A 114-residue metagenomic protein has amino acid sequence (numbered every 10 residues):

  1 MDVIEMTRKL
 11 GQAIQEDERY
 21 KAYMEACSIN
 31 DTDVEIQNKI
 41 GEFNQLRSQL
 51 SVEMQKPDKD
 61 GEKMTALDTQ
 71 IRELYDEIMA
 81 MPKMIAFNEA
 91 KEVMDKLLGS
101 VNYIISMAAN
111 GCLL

Functional and structural regions predicted by a protein language model:
M1-V3, L114: Absolute protein N-terminus
V3, A22, N38, Q45 (+2 more regions): Long, compositionally biased intrinsically disordered regulatory segments in eukaryotic proteins
I4-I29: Short, charge-rich amphipathic alpha-helices with coiled-coil/heptad character
I29-A90: Amphipathic alpha-helical segments
E89-S106: Long amphipathic alpha-helical coiled-coil segments
A108-L114: Short acidic DE-rich linear segments
